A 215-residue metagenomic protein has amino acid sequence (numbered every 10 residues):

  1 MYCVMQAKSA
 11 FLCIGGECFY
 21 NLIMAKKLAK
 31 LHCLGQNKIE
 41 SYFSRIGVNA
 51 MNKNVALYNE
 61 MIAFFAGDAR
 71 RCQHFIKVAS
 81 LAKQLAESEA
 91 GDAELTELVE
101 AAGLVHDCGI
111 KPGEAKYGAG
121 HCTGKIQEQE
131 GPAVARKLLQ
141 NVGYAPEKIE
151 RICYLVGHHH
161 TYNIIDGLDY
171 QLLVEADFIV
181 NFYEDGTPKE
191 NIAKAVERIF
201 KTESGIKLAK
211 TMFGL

Functional and structural regions predicted by a protein language model:
Y20-N21, K30-H32, Q36-G47: Short, positively charged and aromatic/hydrophobic N-terminal segments
N52, A66-I76, S80-D92, V105 (+2 more regions): Divalent metal-dependent phosphate-bond-processing catalytic cores, especially two-metal-ion Mg2+/Mn2+ enzymes that act
K53-K77, I110-G120: Active-site flanking loop/helix segments enriched in acidic
V78-L81, K125-N141: An active-site-proximal "capping" alpha-helix that borders the catalytic cofactor pocket
E94-L95, K148: Membrane-helix interface segments
T96-A119, G131, A135, C153-H160 (+1 more regions): His-Asp-centered metal-binding catalytic motifs of divalent-metal-dependent phosphohydrolases/nucleases
